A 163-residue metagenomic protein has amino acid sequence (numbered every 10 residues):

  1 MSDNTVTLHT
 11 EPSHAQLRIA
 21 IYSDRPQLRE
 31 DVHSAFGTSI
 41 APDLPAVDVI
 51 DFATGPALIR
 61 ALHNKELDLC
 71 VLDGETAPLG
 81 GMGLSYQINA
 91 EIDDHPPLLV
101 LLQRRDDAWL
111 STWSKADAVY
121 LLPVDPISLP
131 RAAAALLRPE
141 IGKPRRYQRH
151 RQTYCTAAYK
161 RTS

Functional and structural regions predicted by a protein language model:
A15-G37, C70: Conserved acidic segment of CheY-like receiver
D51-L69: Acidic, metal-coordinating helix/loop segments flanking the phosphotransfer/catalytic sites of two-component signaling
D68-N89: Conserved phosphotransfer microenvironments
L69, D117-Y120, P126: Conserved phosphoryl-transfer motifs of two-component systems
I92-P97: His-Asp phosphorelay/catalytic-motif detector in bacterial-type signaling
Q103-V119: Alpha4 helix (beta4-alpha4-beta5 surface) of REC/receiver domains from two-component response regulators
V124-A133: C-terminal output helix
I141-S163: CheY-like receiver
